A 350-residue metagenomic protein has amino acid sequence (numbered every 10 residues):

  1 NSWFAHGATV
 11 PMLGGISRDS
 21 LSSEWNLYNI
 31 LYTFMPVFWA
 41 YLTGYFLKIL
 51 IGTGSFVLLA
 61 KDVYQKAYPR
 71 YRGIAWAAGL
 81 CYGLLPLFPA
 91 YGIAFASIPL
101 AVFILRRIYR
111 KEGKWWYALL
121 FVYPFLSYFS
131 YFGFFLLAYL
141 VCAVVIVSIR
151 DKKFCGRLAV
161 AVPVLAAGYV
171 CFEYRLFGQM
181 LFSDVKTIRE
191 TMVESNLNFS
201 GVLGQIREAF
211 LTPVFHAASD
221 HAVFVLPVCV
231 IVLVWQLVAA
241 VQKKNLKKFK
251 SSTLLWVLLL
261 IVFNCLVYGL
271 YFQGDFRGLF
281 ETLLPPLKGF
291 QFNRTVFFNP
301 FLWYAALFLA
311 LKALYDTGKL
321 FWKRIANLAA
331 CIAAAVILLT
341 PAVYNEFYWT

Functional and structural regions predicted by a protein language model:
N1, G7, D19-E24, F129-V141 (+2 more regions): Transmembrane catalytic cores of multi-pass membrane glycosyltransferases and polysaccharide-assembly enzymes
N1-F56, L80, Y91-G92, S195-F199: Membrane-interface coil-to-helix junctions
I30, S55-V63, I104, I108 (+7 more regions): Hydrophobic membrane-targeting alpha-helices
A40-I51, F88-G92, Y128, E173 (+2 more regions): Hydrophobic alpha-helical transmembrane segments of multi-pass membrane proteins
L50-D62, R70-R150, L158-F177, I337-L338: Membrane-embedded helix bundles of polyisoprenyl
D62-A67, R107-A118, I146-R157, A240-L246 (+1 more regions): Membrane-interface junctions at the ends of membrane-embedded or membrane-associated helices
G73, A313-E346: Signature aromatic-anchored transmembrane alpha helix within multi-pass, membrane-resident enzymes that catalyze glycan
L85-I93, K248-T317, E346-T350: Membrane-helix boundary/interfacial segments in multi-pass membrane proteins
